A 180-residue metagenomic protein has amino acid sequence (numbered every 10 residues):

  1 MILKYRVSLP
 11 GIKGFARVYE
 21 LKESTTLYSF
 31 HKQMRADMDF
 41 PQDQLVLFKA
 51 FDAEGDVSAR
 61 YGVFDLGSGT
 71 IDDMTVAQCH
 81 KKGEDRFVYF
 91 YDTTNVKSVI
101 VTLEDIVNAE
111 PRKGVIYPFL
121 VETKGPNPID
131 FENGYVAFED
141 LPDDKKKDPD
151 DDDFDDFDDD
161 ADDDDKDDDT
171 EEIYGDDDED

Functional and structural regions predicted by a protein language model:
M1-D180: Short linear regulatory motifs enriched in tryptophan with gly/pro/ser
